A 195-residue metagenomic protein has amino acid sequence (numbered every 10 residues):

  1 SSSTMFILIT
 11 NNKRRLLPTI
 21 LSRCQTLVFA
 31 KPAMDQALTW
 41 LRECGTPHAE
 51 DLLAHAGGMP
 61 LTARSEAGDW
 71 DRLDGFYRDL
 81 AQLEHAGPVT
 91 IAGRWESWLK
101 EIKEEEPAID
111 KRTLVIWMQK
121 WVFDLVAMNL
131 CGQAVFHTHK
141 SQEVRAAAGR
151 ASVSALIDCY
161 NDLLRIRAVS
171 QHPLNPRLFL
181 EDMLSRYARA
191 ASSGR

Functional and structural regions predicted by a protein language model:
S2-M5, T10-W117, W121-R195: Charged, glycine-rich active-site and insertion segments that engage polyanionic ligands
